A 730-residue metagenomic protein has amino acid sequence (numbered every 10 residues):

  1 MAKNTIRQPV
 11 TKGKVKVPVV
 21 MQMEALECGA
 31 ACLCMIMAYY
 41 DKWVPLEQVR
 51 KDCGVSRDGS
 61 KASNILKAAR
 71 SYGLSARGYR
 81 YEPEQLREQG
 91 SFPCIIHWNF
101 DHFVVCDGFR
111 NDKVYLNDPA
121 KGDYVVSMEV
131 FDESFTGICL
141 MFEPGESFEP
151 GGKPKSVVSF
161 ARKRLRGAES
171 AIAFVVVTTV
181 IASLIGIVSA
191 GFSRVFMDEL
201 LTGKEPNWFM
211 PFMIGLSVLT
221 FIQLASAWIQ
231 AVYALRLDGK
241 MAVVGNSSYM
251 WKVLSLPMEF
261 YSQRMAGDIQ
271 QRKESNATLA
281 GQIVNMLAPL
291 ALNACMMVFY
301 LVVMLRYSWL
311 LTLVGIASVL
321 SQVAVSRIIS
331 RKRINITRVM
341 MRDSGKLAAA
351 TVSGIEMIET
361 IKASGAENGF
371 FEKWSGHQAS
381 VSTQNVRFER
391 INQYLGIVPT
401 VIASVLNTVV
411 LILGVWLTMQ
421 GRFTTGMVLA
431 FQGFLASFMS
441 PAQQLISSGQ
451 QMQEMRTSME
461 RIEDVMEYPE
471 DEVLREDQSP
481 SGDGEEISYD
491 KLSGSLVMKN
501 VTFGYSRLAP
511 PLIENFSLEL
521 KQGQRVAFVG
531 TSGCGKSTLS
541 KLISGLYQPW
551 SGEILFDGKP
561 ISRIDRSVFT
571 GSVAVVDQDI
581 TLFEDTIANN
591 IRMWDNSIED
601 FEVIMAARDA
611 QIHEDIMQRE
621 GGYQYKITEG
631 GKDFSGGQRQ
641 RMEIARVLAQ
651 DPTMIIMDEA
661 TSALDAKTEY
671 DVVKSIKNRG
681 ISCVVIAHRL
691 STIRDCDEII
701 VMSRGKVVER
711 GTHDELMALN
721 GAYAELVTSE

Functional and structural regions predicted by a protein language model:
M1-S189, T202, P206-F212, Q230 (+9 more regions): Membrane-integrated ABC transporters
E169-S189, V195, L201-V243, W251 (+6 more regions): Transmembrane-helix motif of ABC transporter permease domains
S193-R194, L254-F299, E356, G396: Juxtamembrane loop-to-helix connectors within ABC transporter transmembrane domains
I214-Q223, A227-W228, P289-V339, V409-F423 (+2 more regions): Transmembrane helices of ABC transporter permease
D343, L347, E359, A363-A366 (+2 more regions): Cytosolic ends of transmembrane helices, especially the final helix of ABC transmembrane type-1 domains
M466-A527, P560, M605, K674 (+1 more regions): Primarily ABC-family ATPase nucleotide-binding module
T538, T570-D579, I587-N590, F601 (+2 more regions): ABC-family ATPase nucleotide-binding domain "signature/switch" substructure
S544: Helix-to-loop junction immediately C-terminal to a conserved catalytic motif
